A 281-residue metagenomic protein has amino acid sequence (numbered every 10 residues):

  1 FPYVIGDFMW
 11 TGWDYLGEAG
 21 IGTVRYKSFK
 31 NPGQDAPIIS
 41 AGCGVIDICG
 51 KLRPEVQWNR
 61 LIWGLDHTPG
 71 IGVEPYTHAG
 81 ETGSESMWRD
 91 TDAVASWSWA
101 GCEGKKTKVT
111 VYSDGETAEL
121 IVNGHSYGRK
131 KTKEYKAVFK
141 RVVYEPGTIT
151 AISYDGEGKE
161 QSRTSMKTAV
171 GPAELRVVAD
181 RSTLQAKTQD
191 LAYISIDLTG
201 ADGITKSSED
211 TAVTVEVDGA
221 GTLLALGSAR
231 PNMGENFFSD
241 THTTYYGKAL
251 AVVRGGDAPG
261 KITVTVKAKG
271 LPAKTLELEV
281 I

Functional and structural regions predicted by a protein language model:
F1-Q189, A201-T205: Substrate-binding clefts and catalytic carboxylate motifs of secreted carbohydrate-active enzymes
W88-E103, A229-L250: Surface-exposed acidic, glycine/proline-enriched linker/cap segments that occur as 15-30-residue helix-coil
N123-K133, L224-T241: Solvent-exposed serine/threonine-rich low-complexity stretches and specific carbohydrate-binding patches
F139-Y144, S239-D257: Short, hydrophobic beta-strand segments
E145-I149, A192, A258-I262: Exposed beta-strand face motif in extracellular beta-rich ectodomains
R163-A169, L271-I281: Short beta-strand elements
E174-R176, E216-N232: Short aromatic-acidic-glycine turn motif
